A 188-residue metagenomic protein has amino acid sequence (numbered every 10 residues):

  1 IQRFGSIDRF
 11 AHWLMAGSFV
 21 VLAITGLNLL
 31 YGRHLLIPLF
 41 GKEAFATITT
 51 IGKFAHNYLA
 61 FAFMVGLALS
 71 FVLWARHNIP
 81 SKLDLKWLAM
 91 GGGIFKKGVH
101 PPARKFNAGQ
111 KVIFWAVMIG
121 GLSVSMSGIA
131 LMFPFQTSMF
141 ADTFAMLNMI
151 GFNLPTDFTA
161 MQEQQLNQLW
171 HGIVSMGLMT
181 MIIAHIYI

Functional and structural regions predicted by a protein language model:
I1-I188: Membrane-embedded alpha-helical bundles that constitute the cytochrome b-like, heme-associated redox core of multi-pass
